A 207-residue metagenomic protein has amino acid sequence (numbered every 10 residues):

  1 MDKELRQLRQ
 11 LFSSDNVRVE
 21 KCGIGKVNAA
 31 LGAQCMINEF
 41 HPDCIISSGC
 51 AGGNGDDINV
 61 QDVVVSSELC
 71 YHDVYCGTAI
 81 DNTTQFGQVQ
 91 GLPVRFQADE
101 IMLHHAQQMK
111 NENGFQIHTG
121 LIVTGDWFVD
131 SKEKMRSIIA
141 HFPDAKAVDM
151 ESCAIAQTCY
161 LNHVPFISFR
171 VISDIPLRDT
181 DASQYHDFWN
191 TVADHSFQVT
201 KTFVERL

Functional and structural regions predicted by a protein language model:
M1-H41, I58: N-terminal short beta-loop-beta anion/metal-coordinating cradle
G32, I101-Q108, V192-F203: Short, well-ordered amphipathic alpha-helical segments that serve as non-catalytic structural scaffolds within diverse
Q34-E39, D57, A156-P165: Alpha-helix C-terminal capping segments
D43-I46: Structural motif
G55-F142: Mid-sequence, gly/pro-rich, charge-dense loop/helix-turn segments that line enzyme active sites
F128-L177, D181: A C-terminal functional module that forms or caps the active site or interfaces directly with catalytic machinery
P176-L207: His/Asp/Glu-rich mid-to-C-terminal helical/loop segments that flank catalytic regions of hydrolases
